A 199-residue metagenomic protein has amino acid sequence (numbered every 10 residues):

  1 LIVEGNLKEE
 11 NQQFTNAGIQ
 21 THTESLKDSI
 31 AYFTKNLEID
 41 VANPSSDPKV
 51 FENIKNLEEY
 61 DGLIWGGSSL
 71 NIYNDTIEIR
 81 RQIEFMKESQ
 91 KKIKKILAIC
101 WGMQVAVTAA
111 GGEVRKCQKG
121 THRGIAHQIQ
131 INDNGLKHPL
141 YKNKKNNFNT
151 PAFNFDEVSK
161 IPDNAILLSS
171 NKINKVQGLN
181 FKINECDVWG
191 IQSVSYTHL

Functional and structural regions predicted by a protein language model:
I2-A17: Short glycine-rich His-centered loop
N16-A31: Short catalytic helix/loop segments, enriched in acidic residues and glycine and frequently bearing histidine
L37-S46: A short beta-strand-loop structural module common to alpha/beta enzyme folds
F51-E59: Short amphipathic alpha-helix with an adjacent loop that forms part of the alpha/beta core around
S68-G135: Cysteine-nucleophile active-site neighborhood
K142-E185, G190: Catalytic beta-strand/loop cores that center a nucleophilic Ser/Cys/Thr and support acyl-enzyme chemistry
T197-H198: Conserved small/polar residues in nucleotide/adenosyl-binding loops
